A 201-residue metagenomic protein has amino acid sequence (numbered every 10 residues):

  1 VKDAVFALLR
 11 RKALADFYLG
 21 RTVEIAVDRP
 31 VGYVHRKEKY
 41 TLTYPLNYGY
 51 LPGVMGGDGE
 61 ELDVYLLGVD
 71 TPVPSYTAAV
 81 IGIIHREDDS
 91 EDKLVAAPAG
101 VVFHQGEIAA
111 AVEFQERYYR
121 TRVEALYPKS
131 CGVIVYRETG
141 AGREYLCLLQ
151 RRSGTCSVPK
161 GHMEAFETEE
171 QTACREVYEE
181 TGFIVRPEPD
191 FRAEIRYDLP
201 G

Functional and structural regions predicted by a protein language model:
K2-L126: Hydrophobic N-terminal alpha-helices or hydrophobic patches in metabolic proteins across all domains of life
T43, S153, Y178, G182: A contiguous binding-surface segment within folded domains or other stable secondary-structure elements
P52, V158-K160: Thr-Gly-centered strand-to-loop micro-motif
E124-V158: N-terminal strand-loop-strand
P159, A173, V177: Hydrophobic alpha-helical positions that pack around
G161-A165: Short glycine-enriched, charge-decorated loop/helix-capping segments at active-site entrances that position
E167-T172: N-terminal phosphate-binding loop and adjacent alpha-helix
Y178, G182-G201: Active-site segment of metal-dependent pyrophosphate-handling enzymes, primarily the Nudix hydrolase catalytic core
